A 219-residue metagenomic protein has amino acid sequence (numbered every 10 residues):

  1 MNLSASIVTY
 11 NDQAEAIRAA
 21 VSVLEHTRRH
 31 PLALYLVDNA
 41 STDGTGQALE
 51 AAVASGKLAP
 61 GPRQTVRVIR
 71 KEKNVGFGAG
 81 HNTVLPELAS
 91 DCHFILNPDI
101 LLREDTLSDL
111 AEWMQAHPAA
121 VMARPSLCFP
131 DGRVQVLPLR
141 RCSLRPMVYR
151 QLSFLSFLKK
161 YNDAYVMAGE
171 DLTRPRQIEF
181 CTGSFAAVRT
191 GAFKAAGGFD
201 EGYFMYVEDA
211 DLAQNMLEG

Functional and structural regions predicted by a protein language model:
S22, D38-L49, K73: A conserved acidic beta->alpha catalytic loop
S22-P31: Short, acidic, metal-binding catalytic loop of nucleotide-sugar glycosyltransferases
P31-A40, R67-K71: Short beta-strand/loop segment that forms part of the nucleotide-sugar
R70-L88: Glycine-rich, basic loop-to-helix element that forms the pyrophosphate-binding segment of sugar-nucleotide handling
H93: Short aromatic/hydrophobic "clamp" motif used to bind/position activated sugar donors
L101-L137: Conserved donor NDP-sugar-binding/catalytic core segment of glycosyltransferases
C142-I178: Short, flexible, basic/aromatic active-site loop/helix in glycosyltransferases
D171-T173, E179-G219: A short, conserved alpha-helix in the catalytic core of glycosyltransferases
